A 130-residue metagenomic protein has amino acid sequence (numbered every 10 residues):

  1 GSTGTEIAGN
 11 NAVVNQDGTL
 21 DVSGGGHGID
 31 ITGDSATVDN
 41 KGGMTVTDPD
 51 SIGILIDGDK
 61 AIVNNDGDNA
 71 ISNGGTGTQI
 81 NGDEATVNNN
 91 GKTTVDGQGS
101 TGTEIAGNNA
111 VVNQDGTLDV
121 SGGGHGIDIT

Functional and structural regions predicted by a protein language model:
G1, V13-G25, A36-D50, K60-G74 (+4 more regions): Beta-strand-rich solenoid/repeat architectures in extracellular/passenger domains of polysaccharide-targeting enzymes
T5-G9, G33, D50, G58 (+1 more regions): Extracellular beta-strand-rich solenoid/capping regions of secreted or surface-exposed proteins that bind or remodel
